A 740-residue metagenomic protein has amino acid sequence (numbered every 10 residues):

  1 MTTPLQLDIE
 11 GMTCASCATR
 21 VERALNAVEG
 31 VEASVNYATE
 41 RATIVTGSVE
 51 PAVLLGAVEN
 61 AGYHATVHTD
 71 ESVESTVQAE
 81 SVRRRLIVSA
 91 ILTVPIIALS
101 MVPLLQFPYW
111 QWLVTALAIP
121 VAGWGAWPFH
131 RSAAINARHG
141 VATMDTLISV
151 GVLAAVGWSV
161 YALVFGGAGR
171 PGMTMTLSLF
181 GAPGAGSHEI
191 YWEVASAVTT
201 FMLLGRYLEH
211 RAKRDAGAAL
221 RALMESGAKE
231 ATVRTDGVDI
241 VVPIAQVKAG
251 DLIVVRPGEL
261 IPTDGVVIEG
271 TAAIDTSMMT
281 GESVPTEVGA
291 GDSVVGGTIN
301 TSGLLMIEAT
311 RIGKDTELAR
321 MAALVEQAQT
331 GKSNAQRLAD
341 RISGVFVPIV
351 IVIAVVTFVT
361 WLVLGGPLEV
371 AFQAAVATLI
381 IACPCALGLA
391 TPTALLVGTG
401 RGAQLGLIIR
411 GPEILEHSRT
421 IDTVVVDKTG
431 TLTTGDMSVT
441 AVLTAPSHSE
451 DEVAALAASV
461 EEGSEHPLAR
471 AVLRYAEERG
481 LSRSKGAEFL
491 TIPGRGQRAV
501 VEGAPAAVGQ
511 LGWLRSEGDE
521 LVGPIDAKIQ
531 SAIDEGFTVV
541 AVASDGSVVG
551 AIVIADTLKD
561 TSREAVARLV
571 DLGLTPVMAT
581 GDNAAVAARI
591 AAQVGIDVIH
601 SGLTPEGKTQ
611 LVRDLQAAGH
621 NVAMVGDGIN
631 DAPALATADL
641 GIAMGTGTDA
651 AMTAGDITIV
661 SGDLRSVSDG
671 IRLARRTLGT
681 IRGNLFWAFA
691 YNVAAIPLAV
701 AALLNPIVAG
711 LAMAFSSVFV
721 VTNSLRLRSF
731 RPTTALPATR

Functional and structural regions predicted by a protein language model:
M1-Y109, I135, M173-F180, K213 (+6 more regions): Flexible metal-binding regulatory segments at protein termini and peripheral loops
T2, T19, V45, G503 (+4 more regions): Conserved ATP-binding TGD loop and adjacent catalytic N/P-domain core of P-type ATPases
E32-A52, G56, E189-W192, R221-D315 (+2 more regions): Conserved cytosolic catalytic loops of P-type ATPases
E59-A79, V121, A126-A142, G167-L179 (+6 more regions): Non-transmembrane, extramembrane segments of multi-pass ion/lipid transporters
S81-E230, R341, V442: Transmembrane helix-loop-helix hairpins at the membrane interface
A118-F129, I135, H139, L153 (+6 more regions): Hydrophobic alpha-helical transmembrane segments
M175-G181, A197-P257, V288, R337-L338 (+5 more regions): Juxtamembrane coupling segments of multi-pass membrane pumps/enzymes
V439-T575, A584, I596-V612: P-type ATPase nucleotide-binding
